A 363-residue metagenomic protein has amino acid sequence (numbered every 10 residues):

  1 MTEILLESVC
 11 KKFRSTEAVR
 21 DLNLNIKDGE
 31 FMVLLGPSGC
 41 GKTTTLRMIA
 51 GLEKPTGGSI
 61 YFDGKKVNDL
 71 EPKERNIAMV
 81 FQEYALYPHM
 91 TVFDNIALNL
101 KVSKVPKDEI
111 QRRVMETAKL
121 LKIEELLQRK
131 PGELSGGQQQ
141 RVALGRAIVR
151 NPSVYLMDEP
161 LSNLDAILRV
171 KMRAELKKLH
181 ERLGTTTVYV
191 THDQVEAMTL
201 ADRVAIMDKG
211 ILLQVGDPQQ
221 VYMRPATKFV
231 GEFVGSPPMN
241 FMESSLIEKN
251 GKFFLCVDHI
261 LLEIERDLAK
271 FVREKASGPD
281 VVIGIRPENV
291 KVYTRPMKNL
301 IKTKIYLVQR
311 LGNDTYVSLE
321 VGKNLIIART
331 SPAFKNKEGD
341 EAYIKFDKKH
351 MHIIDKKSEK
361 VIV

Functional and structural regions predicted by a protein language model:
L5, N25, Y61, Y343-K345: ABC ATPase nucleotide-binding domain
L22-V33: Pre-Walker A (P-loop) beta-loop-beta motif of ABC nucleotide-binding domains
L35-P37: The feature captures the beta-strand-to-loop junction immediately N-terminal to the Walker
A50: Helix-to-loop junction immediately C-terminal to a conserved catalytic motif
G58-K66: Conserved ABC transporter NBD signature motif
L70-F229, F233: ABC ATPase nucleotide-binding domains
P237, K249-V363: Non-catalytic connector elements of ABC transporters
